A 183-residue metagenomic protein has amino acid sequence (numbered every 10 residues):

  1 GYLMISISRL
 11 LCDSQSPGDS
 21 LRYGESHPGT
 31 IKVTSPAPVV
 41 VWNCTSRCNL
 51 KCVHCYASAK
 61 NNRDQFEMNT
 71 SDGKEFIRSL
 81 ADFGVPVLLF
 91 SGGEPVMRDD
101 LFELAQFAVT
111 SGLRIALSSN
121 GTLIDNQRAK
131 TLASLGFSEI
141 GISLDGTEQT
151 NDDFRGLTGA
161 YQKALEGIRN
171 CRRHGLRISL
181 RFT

Functional and structural regions predicted by a protein language model:
Y2-E139: Conserved alpha-helical substructure of the radical SAM core
N69, A160-Q162: Charged helix-capping and loop-helix junction motifs
E75, K163-E166: A non-catalytic, amphipathic alpha-helix used as a structural packing/dimerization or gating element in enzyme scaffolds
I142-L144: Conserved phosphate-donor/acceptor-positioning beta-strand/loop module used by diverse small-molecule
T147: Flexible loop/hinge segments that line or gate small-molecule binding clefts
D152: Short, glycine-/aromatic-enriched active-site segment of Class I SAM-dependent methyltransferases
G167-T183: Conserved strand-turn element in the central/C-terminal portion of the radical SAM core barrel that lines
